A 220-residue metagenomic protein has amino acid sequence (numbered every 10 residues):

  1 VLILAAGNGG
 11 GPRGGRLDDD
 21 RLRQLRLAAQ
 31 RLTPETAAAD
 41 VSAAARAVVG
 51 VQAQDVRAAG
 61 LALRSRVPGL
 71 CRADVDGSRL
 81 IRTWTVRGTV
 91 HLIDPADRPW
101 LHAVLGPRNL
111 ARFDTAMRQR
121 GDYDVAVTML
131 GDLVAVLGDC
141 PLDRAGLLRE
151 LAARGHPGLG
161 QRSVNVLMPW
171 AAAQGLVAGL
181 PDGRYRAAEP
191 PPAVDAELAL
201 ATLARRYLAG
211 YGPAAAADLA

Functional and structural regions predicted by a protein language model:
L2-P157: Phosphate-backbone binding and catalysis cores of DNA-processing enzymes
G158-A220: Loop-centered beta-sheet repeat module
